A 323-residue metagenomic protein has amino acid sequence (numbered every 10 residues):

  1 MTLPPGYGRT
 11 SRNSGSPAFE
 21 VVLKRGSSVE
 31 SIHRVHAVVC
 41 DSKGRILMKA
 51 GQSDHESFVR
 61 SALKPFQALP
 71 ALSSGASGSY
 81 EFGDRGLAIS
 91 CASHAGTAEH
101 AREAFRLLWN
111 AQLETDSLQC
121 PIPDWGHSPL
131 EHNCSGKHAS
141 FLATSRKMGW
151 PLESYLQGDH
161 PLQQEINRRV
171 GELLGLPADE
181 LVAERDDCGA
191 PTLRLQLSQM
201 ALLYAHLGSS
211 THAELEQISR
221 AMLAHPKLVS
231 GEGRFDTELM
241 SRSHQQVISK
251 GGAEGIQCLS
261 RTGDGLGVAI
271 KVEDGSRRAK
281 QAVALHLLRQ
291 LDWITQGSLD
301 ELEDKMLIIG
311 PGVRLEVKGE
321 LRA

Functional and structural regions predicted by a protein language model:
M1-D54: Beta-lactamase-like hydrolase cores
M1-S14, G83-E180, H206: Active-site-adjacent helix/loop patches that line small-molecule binding or acyl-intermediate pockets
G26-V29, E131, Q246-K250: Short Gly/Pro-enriched turn/cap motifs at secondary-structure boundaries
I32-A37, A139, N167, E254-Q257: Short glycine-rich loop/turn motifs
G44-D54, R85-G86, W125, D179-D186: Glycine/charged-rich beta-loop-alpha catalytic/anionic-binding loops adjacent to active sites
V59-S77: Active-site SXXK
L72-Y80, L113-T115, M148-S154, P161-N167 (+2 more regions): Bacterial peptidoglycan biogenesis and beta-lactam-recognition machinery
S209-A323: Structured C-terminal helix/loop/strand segments within mature extracytoplasmic catalytic/sensor domains
